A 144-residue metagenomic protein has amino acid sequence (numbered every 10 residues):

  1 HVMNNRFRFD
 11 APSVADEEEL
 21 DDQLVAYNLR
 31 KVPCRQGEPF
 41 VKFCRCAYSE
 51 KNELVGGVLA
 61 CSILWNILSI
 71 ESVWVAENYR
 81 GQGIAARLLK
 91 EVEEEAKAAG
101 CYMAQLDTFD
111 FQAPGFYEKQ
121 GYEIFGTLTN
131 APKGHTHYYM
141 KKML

Functional and structural regions predicted by a protein language model:
H1-M3: Short, Lys/Arg-enriched N-terminal segments with co-localized hydrophobic residues within the first ~10-30 amino acids
N5-I67, E71, A76, F111 (+2 more regions): Acetyl-CoA-dependent GNAT
L20, Y117, Y122: Conserved active-site tyrosine of GNAT-family acetyltransferases
G81-E94, K119: Conserved acetyl-CoA-binding loop-helix of GNAT-fold acetyltransferases
A85, L89, D110-A113, N130-T136: Short glycine/proline-centered loop/turn elements that form peptide/ligand docking sites
A96-F109: Conserved GNAT acetyl-CoA-binding A-motif
Q105-D107, E123-K141: Conserved catalytic-core motifs of GNAT/GCN5-like acyltransferases
